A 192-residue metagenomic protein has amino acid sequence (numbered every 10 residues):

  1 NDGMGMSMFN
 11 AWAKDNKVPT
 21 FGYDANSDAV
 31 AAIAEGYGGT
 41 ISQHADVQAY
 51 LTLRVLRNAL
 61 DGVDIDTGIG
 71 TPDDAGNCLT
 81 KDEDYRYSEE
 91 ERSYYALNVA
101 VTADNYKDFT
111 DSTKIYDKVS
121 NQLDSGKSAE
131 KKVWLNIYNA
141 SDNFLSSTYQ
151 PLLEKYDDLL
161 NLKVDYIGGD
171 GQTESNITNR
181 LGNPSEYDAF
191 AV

Functional and structural regions predicted by a protein language model:
N1-A31, L53, L153, E174 (+1 more regions): Hydrophobic alpha-helical
N10, A31-G36, S175-E186: Short helices/loops that flank or line small-molecule/ion binding pockets
V30, K107-S112, D142-S147: Short, solvent-exposed loop/turn elements at domain surfaces
E35-D46: Short beta-strand elements at the ligand-binding edges of bilobed clamshell
G39, D188-A189: Short, Asp-centered acidic motifs that coordinate Mg2+ and/or phosphate in catalytic or ligand-binding sites
L51, V55-K131: Hinge/cleft segment of the Venus flytrap/periplasmic-binding protein
K131-L152, V164-R180, P184: Extracytoplasmic "Venus flytrap"
D157-V164: A generic structural motif
